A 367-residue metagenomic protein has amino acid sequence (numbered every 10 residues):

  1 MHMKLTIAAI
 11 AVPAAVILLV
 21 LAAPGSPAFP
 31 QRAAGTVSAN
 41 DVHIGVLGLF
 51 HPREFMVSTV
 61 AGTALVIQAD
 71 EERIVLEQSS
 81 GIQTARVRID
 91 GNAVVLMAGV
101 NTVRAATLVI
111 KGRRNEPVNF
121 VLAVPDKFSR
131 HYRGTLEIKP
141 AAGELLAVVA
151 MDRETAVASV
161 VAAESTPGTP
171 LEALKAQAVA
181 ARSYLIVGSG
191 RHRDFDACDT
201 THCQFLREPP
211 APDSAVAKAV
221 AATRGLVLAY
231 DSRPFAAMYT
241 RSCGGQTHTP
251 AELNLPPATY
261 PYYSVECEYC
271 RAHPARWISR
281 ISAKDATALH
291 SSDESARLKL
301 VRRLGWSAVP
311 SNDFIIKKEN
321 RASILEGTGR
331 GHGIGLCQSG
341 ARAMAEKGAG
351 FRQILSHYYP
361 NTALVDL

Functional and structural regions predicted by a protein language model:
H2-L367: Conserved, single-site charged/polar hotspot
